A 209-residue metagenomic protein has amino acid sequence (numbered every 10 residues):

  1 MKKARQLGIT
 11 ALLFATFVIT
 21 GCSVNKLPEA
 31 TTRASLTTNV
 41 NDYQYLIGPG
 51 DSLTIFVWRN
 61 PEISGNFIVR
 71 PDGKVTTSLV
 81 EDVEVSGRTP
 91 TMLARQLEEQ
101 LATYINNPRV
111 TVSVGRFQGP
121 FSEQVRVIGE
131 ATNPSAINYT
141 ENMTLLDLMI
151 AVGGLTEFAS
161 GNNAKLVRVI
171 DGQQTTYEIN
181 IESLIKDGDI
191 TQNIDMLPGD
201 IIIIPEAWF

Functional and structural regions predicted by a protein language model:
M1-T20: Sec-dependent bacterial lipoprotein signal peptides
K2-K3, C22-F209: Ser/Thr/Pro/Gly-biased, low-complexity, turn-/loop-rich segments that often occur immediately after N-terminal
